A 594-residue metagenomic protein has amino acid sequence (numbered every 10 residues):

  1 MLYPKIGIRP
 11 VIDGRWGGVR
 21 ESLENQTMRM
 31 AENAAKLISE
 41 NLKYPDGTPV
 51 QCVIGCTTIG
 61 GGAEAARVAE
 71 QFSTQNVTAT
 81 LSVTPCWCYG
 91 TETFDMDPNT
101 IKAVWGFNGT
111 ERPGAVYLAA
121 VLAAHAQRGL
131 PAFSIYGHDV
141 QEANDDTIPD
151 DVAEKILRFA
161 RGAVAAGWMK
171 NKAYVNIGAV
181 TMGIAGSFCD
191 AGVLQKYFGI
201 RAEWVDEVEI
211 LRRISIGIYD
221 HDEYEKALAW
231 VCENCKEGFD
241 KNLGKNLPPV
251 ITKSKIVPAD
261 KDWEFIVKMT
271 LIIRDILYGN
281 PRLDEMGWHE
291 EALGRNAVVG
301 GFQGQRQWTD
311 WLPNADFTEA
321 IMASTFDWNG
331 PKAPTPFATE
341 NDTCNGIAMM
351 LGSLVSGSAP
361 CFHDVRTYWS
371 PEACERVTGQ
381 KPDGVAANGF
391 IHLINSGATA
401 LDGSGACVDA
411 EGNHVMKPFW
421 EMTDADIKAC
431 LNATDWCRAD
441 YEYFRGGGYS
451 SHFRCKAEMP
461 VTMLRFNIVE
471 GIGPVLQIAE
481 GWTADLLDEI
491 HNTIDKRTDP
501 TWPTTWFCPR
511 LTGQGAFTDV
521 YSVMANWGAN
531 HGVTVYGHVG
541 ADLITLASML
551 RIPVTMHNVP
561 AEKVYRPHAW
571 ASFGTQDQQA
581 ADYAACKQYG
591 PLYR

Functional and structural regions predicted by a protein language model:
M1-R594: An N-terminal assembly and electron-transfer interface module characteristic of large anaerobic redox and radical
